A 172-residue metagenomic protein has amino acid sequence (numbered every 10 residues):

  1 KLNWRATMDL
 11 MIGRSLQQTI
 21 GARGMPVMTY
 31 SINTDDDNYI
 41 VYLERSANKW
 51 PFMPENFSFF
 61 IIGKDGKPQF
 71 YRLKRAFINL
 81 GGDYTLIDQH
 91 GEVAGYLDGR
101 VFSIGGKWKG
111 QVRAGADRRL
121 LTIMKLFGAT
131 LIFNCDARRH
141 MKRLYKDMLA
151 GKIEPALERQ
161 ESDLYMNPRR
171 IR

Functional and structural regions predicted by a protein language model:
K1-R172: Intrinsically disordered, low-complexity proline/glycine-rich segments
